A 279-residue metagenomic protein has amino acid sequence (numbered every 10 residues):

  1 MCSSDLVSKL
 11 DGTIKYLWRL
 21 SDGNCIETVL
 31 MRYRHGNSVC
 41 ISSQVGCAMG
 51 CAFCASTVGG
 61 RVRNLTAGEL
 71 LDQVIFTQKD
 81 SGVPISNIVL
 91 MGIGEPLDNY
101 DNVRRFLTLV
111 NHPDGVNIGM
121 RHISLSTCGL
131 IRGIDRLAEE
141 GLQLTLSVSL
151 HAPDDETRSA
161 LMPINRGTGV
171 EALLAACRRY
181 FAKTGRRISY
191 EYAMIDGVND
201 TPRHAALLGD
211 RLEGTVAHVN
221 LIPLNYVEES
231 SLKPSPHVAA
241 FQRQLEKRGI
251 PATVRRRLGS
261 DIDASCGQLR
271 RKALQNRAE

Functional and structural regions predicted by a protein language model:
M1-S3: Short, small-residue-biased leader/transition segments that mark boundaries at the very start of proteins
D11, L20-G23: Acidic/polar residues in short coil/turn loops that connect beta-strands within repeat-based beta-sheet scaffolds
C25-L30: A short loop-to-beta-strand scaffold at the N-terminal edge of the catalytic core in hydrolase folds
R32-E69: Canonical Radical SAM [4Fe-4S] cluster-binding loop centered on the CxxxCxxC motif and its immediate flanking residues
V58-N87: Conserved alpha-helical substructure of the radical SAM core
Q78-N87, G92-R248, A252: Conserved AdoMet/S-adenosylmethionine-binding subsite of the radical SAM
N276-E279: Acidic, low-complexity intrinsically disordered tails
